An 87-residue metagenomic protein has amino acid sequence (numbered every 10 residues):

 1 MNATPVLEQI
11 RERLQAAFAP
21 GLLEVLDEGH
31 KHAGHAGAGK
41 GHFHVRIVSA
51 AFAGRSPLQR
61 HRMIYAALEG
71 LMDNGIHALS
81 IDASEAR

Functional and structural regions predicted by a protein language model:
M1-R87: N-terminal, polar/charged subdomain of small-to-medium soluble alpha/beta proteins
